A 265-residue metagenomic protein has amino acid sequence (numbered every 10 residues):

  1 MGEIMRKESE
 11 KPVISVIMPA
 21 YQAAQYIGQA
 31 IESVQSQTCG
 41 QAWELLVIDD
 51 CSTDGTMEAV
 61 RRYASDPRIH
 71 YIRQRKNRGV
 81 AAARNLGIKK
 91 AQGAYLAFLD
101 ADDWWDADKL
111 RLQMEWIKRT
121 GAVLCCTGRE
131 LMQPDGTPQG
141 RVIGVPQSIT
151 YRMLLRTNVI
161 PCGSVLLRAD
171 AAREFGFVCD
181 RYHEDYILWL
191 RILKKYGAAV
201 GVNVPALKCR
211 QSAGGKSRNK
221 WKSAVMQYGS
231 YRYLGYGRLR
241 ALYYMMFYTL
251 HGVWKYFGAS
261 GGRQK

Functional and structural regions predicted by a protein language model:
M1-S33: N-proximal low-complexity "stem/linker" segments adjacent to membrane-targeting elements
Q25-G28, D54-R62, W104, D108: Acidic helix N-cap motif at the loop->helix transition within catalytic regions of sugar-transfer enzymes
E32-A42: Short, acidic, metal-binding catalytic loop of nucleotide-sugar glycosyltransferases
S33, D49-E58, K76, D100: A conserved acidic beta->alpha catalytic loop
Q74-A91, L112: Glycine-rich, basic loop-to-helix element that forms the pyrophosphate-binding segment of sugar-nucleotide handling
L96: Short aromatic/hydrophobic "clamp" motif used to bind/position activated sugar donors
D108-Q139: Conserved donor NDP-sugar-binding/catalytic core segment of glycosyltransferases
G144-S223, S230: Conserved nucleotide-sugar donor-binding catalytic segment
